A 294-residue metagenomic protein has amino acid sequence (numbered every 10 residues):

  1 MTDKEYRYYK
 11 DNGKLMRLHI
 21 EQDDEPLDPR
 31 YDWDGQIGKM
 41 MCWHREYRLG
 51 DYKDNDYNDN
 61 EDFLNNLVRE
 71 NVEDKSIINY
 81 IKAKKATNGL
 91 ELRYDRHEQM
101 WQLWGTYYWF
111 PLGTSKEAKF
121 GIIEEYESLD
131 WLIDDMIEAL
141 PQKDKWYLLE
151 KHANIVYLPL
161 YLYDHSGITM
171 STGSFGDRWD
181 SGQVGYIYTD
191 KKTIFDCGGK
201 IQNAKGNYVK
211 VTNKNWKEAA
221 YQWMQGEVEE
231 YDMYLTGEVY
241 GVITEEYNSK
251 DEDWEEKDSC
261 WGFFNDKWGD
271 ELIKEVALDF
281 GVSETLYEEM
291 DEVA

Functional and structural regions predicted by a protein language model:
M1-A294: Acidic interaction surfaces
